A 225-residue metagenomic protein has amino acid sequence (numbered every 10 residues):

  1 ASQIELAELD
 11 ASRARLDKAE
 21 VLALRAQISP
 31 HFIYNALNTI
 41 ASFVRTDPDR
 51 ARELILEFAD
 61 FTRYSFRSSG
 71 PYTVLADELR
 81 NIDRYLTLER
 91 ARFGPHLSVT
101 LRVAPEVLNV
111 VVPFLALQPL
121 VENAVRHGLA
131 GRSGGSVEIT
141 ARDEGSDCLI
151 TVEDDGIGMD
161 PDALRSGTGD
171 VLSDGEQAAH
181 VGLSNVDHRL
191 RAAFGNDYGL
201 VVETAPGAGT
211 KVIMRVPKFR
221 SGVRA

Functional and structural regions predicted by a protein language model:
A1-V201, G209-I213: Two-component histidine phosphotransfer core
T204-A225: C-terminal end segment of the histidine kinase catalytic
